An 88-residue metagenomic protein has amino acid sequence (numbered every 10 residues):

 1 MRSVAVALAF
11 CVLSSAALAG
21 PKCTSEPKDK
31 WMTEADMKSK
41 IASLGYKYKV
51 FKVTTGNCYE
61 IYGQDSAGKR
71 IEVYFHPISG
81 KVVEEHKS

Functional and structural regions predicted by a protein language model:
M1-A19: Classic N-terminal secretory signal peptides
L18-P27: Cleaved targeting-peptide boundary
P27-T55: N-terminal targeting signals for Sec/Tat export/insertion, comprising classic cleavable signal peptides
I41, Y59-Q64, G80: Conserved histidines in hydrophobic membrane contexts and catalytic metal-binding motifs
S66-G68: Glycine-centered tight beta-turn/hairpin loop motif at sheet-sheet or coil-to-beta transitions
I71-E85: A short, surface-exposed beta-strand/turn
